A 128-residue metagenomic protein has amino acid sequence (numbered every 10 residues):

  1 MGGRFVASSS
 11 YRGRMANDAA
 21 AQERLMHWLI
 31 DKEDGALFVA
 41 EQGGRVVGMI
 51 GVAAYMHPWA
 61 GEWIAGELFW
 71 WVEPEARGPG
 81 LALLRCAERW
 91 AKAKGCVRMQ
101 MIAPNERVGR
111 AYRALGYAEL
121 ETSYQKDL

Functional and structural regions predicted by a protein language model:
V6-L25: Conserved GNAT-fold acetyl-CoA-binding loop/helix
H27-V39: A short helix-loop-beta-strand connector motif used in the catalytic cores of GNAT acetyltransferases and, in some
V39, R45-A54: Conserved beta-strand in the GNAT
Y55-E67: A conserved beta-turn-beta hairpin within the catalytic core of GNAT-like acetyltransferases that forms part
G66-R77: A short, internal acetyl-CoA/4′-phosphopantetheine-binding micro-motif in the GNAT/acyltransferase core
R77-R89: Conserved acetyl-CoA-binding loop-helix of GNAT-fold acetyltransferases
M99-R110, D127-L128: Conserved beta-strand-loop-alpha-helix junction that forms the acyl-donor binding cleft
R113-T122: Conserved acetyl-CoA-binding loop of GNAT-fold acetyltransferases
